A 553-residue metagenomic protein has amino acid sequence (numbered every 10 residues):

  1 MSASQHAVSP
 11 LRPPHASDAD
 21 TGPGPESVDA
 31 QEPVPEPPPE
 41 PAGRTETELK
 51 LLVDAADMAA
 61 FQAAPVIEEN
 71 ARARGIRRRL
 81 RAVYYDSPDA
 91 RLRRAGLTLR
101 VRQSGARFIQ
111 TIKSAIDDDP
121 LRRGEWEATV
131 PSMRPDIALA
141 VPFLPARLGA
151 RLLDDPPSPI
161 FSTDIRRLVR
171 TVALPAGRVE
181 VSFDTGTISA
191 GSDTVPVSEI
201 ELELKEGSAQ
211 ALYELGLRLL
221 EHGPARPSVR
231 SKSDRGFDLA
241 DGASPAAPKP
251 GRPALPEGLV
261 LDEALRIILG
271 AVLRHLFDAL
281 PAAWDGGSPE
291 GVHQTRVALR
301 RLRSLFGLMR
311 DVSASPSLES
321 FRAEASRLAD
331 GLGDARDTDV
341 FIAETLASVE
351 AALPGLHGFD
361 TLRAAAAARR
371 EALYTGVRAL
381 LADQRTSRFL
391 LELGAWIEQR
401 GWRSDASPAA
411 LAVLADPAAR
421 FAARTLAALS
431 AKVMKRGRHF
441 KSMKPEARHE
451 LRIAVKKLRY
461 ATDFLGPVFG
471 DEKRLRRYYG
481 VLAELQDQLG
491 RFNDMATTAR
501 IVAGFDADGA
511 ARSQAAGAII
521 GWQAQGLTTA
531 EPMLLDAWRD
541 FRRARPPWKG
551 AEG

Functional and structural regions predicted by a protein language model:
S2-D20, P25-G553: Function-determining surface determinants
